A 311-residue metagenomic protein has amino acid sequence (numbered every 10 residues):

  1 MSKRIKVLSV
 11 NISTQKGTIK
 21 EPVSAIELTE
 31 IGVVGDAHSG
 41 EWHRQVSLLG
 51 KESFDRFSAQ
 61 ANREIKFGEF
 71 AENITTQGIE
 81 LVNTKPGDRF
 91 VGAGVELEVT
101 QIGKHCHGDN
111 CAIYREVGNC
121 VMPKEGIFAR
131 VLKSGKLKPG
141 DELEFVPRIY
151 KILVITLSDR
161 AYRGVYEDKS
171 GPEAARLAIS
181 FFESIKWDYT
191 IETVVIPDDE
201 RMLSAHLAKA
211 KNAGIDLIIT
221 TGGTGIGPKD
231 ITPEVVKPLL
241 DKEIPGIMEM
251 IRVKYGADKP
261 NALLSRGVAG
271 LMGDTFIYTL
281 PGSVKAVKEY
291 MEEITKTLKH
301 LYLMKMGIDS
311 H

Functional and structural regions predicted by a protein language model:
M1-K104: Electropositive, beta-rich accessory/interaction domains or terminal extensions that provide binding surfaces
R63-N73, C111-G126: Short, basic/aromatic beta-hairpin or loop at an interaction surface
T75-G78, V82-N83, G126-G135: Short alpha-helix capping/helix-loop boundary micro-motifs
Q77-A112, K242-L263, G267: Mid-chain, well-packed structural core segment of small domains
G87, G94, S134-E142: Loop/turn positions that initiate beta-strands
I149-D198: Glycine-rich phosphate/diphosphate-binding loop of Rossmann-like nucleotide-binding domains
F181, K186-T221, G225-L239, E243: N-terminal small/polar loop signature for handling phosphorylated ligands or for N-terminal nucleophile
T232-H311: Proline/glycine-rich low-complexity loops and linkers
